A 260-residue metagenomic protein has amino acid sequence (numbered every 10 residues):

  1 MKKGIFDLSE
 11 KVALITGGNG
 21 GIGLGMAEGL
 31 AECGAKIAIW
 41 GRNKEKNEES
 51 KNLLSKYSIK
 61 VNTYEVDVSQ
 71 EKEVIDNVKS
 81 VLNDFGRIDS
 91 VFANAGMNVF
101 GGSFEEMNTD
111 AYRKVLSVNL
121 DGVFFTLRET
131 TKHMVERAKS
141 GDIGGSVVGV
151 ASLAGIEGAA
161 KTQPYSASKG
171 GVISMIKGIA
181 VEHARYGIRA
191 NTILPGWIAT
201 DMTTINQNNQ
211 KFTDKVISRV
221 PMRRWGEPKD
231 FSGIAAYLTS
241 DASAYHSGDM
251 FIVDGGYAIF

Functional and structural regions predicted by a protein language model:
K2-I5, N98-G101, E157, A236 (+1 more regions): Short C-terminal tail/terminal secondary-structure segment of NAD(P)H-dependent dehydrogenase/reductase domains
V12, N19-G21: Conserved glycine-rich cofactor-binding loop
G102-F104, N108-L116, V216: Substrate-binding pocket helix/loop in short-chain dehydrogenase/reductase
L127, S168, I176: Active-site helix of classical SDR
K132, V181-E182, A244: Alpha-helical segment proximal to the catalytic Tyr-Lys
S152: Residue(s) in the substrate-gating loop at a strand-loop-helix junction that position the organic substrate next
A184, R189, H246-G248: Short, small/polar-rich loop/turn modules that mediate ligand/substrate recognition or access, typified
